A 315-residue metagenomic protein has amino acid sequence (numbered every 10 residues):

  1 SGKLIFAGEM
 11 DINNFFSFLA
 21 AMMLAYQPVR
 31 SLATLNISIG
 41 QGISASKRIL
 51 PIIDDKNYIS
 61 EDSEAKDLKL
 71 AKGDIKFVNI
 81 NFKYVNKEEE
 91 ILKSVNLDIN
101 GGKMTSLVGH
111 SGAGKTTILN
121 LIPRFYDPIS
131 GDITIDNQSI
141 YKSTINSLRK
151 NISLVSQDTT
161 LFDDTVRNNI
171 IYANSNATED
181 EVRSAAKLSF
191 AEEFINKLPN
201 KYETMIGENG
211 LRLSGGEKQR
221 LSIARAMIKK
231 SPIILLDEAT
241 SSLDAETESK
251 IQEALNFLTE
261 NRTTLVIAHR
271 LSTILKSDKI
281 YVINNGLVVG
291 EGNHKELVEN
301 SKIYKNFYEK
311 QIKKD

Functional and structural regions predicted by a protein language model:
S1-L19, I39: A hydrophobic transmembrane-helix motif
N14, A21, P28, S38 (+1 more regions): DHp/HisKA histidine-phosphotransfer helix
L19, Y26, I43, R149 (+1 more regions): Conserved catalytic core of two-component sensor histidine kinases
L24-I52: Cytosolic ends of transmembrane helices, especially the final helix of ABC transmembrane type-1 domains
P51, Y58, I171: Conserved E/DxxT/N motif and adjacent residues on the DHp alpha2 helix of HisKA-family sensor histidine kinases
E61-D62, K66-D315: ABC-type nucleotide-binding domain
